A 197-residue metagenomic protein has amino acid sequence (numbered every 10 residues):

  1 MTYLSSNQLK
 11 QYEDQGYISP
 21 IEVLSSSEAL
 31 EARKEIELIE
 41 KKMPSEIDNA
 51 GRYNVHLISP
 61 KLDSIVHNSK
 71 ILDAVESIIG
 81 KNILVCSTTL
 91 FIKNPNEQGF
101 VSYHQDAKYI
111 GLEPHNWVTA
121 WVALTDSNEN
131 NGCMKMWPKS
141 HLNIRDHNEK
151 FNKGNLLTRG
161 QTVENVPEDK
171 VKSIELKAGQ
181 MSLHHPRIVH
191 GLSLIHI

Functional and structural regions predicted by a protein language model:
M1-L112, N148-E149: Non-heme Fe(II)-dependent double-stranded beta-helix
S25-S26, F91-K93, K108, S127-E129 (+2 more regions): Short, solvent-exposed loop/turn segments at secondary-structure junctions
I83, Q98, H115-W117, E129 (+1 more regions): Coil-to-beta-strand transition motifs
T89, Q105, V122-D126, P138: Short, structured patches in soluble enzyme cores that scaffold and shape functional sites
S102-Q105, V122, R159, P167: Active-site glycine-rich loop that binds ribose-phosphate moieties when present
G111-E129, E175: Short, conserved beta-strand element in jelly-roll/cupin
E129-S193: Double-stranded beta-helix
I195-I197: Conserved small/polar residues in nucleotide/adenosyl-binding loops
